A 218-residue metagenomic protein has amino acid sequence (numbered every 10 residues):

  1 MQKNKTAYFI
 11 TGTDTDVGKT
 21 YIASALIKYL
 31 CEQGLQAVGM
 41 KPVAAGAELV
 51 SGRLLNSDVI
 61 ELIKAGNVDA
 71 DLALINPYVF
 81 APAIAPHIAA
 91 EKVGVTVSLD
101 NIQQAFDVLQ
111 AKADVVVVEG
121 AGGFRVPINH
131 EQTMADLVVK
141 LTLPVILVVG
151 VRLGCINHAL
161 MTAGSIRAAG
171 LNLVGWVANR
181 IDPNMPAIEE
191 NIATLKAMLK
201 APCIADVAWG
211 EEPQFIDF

Functional and structural regions predicted by a protein language model:
Q2-F9: Extreme N-terminal starter segment of soluble prokaryotic enzymes
K5, L35-Q36, K112-D114: Short, high-confidence coil segments that cap the C-terminus of an alpha-helix and link into the following beta-strand
I10-A23: Glycine-rich phosphate-binding P-loop
Y21-T96, D100, A105-V108: N-terminal phosphate/diphosphate-binding loop that engages ATP/GTP or pyrophosphate donors across diverse enzyme folds
E32, V108, V115, G120-K200 (+1 more regions): Conserved catalytic-core segment of NTP-binding enzymes
V50-S51, P86-A90, P127-N129, H158 (+2 more regions): Short, well-ordered secondary-structure micro-motifs
I84, K196-F215: Beta-strand-loop-alpha "switch" segments that mediate conformational coupling across diverse proteins
